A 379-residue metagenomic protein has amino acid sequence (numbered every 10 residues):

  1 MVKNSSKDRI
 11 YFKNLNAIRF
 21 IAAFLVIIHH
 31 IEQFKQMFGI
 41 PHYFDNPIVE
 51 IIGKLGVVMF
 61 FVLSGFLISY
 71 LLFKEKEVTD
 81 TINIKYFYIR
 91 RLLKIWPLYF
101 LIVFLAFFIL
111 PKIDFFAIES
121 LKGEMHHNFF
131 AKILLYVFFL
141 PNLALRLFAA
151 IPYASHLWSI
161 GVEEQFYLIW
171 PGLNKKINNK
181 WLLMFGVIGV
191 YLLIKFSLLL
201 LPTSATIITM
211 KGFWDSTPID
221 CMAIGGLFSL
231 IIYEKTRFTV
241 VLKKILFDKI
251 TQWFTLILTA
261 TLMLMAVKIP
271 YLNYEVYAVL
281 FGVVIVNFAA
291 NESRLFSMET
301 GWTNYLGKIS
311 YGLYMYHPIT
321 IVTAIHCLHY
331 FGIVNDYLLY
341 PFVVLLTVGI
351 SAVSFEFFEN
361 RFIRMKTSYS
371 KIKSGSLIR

Functional and structural regions predicted by a protein language model:
M1-I208, P218, F238-I250, N304 (+2 more regions): Membrane-cytosol interface segments of multi-pass membrane proteins, especially ER/Golgi lipid-handling enzymes
L71, I231, T323: Residues that scaffold the ATP/ADP-binding catalytic core of kinase and kinase-like folds
F108, M222, G226-L227, T251-N360: Alpha-helical transmembrane segments of multi-pass integral membrane proteins
D215: Phosphate-recognition beta-domain surfaces
S229-T239: Internal transmembrane alpha-helix with an interfacial aromatic "cap," most often the third helix
